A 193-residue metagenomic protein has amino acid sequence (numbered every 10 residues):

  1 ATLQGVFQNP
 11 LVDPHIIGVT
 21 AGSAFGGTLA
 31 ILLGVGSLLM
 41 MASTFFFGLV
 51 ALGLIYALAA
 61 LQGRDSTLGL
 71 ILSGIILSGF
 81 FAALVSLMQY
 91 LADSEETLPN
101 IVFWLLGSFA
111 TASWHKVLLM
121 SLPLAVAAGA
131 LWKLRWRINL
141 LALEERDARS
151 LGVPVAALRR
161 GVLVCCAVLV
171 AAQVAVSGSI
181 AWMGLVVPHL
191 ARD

Functional and structural regions predicted by a protein language model:
A1-D193: Alpha-helical transmembrane segments in inner-membrane proteins
